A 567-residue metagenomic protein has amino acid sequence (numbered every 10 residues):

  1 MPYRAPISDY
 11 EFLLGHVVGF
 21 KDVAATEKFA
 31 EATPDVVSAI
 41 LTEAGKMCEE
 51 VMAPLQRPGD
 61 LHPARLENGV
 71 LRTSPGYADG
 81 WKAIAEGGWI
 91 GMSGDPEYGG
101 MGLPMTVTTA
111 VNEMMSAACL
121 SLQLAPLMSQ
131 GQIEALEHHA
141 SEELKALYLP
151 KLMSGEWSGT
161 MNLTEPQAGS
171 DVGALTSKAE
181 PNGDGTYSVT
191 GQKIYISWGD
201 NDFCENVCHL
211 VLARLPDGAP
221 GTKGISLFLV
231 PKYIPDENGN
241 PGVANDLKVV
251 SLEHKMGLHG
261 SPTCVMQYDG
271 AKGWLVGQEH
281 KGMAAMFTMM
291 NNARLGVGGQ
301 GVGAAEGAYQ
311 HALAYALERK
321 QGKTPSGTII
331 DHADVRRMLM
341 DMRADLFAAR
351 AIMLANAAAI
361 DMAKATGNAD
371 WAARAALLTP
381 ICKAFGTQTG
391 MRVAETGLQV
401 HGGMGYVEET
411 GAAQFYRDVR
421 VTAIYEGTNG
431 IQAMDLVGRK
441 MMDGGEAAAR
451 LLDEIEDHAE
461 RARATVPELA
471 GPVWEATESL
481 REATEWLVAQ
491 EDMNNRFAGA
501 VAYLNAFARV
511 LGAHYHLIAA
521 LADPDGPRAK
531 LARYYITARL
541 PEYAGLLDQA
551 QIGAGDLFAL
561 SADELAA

Functional and structural regions predicted by a protein language model:
M1-Q123, L147, G555-A567: Amphipathic, small/basic residue-rich leader segments at the start of a protein or domain
R4-A5, G88, P181, L258 (+5 more regions): Alpha-helix capping/hinge segments and adjacent helical runs
K28-E31, L61-P75, G282-G296, Q310-R343 (+4 more regions): Glycine-rich cofactor-pocket loops
A64, M128-S129, A140-N182, A357-A375 (+4 more regions): Internal maturation/activation junctions in enzymes
Q130-Q132, S141-L144, T428, D435-L480: A structural-propensity feature for long, helix-poor, extended segments
T186, T190-A244: A short core secondary-structure module
Y195-S197, I234-V250, K255, P262-A293 (+2 more regions): A glycine-rich, basic-preceded beta-loop-alpha segment at the flavin cofactor/substrate interface of flavin-utilizing
D443, D457-A567: C-terminal amphipathic alpha-helical interaction region
